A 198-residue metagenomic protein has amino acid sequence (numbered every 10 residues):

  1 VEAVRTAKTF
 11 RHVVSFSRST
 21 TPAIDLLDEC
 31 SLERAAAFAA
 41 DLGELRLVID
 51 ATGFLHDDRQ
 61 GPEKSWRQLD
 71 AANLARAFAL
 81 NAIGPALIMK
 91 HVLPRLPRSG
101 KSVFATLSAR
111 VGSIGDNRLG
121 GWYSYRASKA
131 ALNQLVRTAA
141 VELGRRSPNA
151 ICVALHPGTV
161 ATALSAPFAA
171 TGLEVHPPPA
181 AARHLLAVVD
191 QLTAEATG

Functional and structural regions predicted by a protein language model:
V1-V14: Canonical Rossmann dinucleotide-binding motif of NAD(H)/NADP(H)-dependent dehydrogenases/reductases, specifically
S17-R34: Rossmann-fold cofactor-recognition segment
F38-T52, D57: A glycine-rich helix->loop->beta "capping" turn within Rossmann-like NAD(P)(H)-dependent oxidoreductase domains
F54-D58, P62-F78, R98-R146: Catalytic loop of short-chain dehydrogenase/reductase
A86, A130-V141, P179-L186: Conserved active-site helix of classical SDR/Rossmann-fold NAD(P)-dependent CH-OH oxidoreductases
I88-V92, L96, L135-V136: Hydrophobic positions on the long internal alpha-helix of Rossmann-like NAD(P)-dependent oxidoreductase domains
A150, A154, T162, A169-G198: C-terminal helical subdomain
